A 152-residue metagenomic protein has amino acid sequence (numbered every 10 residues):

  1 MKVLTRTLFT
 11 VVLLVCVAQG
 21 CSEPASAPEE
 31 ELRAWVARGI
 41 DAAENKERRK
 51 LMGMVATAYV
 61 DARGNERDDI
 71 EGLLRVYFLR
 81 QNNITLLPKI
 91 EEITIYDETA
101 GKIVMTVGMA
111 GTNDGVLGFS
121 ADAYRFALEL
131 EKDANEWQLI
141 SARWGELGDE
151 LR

Functional and structural regions predicted by a protein language model:
M1-F9: Bacterial N-terminal signal peptides that target proteins for export
L8-A18: Bacterial N-terminal signal peptides
Q19-R48, G53-M54: Short, low-complexity N-terminal intrinsically disordered segments enriched in polar/charged residues
S22-A25, A100-K102, S120-R152: Short beta-strand edge/turn micro-motifs at domain boundaries
V36, V55, L74, V107 (+1 more regions): Hydrophobic alpha-helical core bundles mediating ligand binding, dimerization, or RNAP-core interactions
M54-R67: A short gly/proline-enriched turn/hairpin at secondary-structure junctions
V76-F119: Surface-exposed, charged secondary-structure patches
